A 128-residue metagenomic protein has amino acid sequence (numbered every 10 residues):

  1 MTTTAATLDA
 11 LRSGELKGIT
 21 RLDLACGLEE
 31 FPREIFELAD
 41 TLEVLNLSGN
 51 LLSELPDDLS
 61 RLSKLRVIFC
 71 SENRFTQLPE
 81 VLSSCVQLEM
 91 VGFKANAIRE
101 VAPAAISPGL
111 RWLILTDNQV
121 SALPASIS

Functional and structural regions predicted by a protein language model:
M1-D117, S121-A125: The feature captures the LRR N-terminal capping module
